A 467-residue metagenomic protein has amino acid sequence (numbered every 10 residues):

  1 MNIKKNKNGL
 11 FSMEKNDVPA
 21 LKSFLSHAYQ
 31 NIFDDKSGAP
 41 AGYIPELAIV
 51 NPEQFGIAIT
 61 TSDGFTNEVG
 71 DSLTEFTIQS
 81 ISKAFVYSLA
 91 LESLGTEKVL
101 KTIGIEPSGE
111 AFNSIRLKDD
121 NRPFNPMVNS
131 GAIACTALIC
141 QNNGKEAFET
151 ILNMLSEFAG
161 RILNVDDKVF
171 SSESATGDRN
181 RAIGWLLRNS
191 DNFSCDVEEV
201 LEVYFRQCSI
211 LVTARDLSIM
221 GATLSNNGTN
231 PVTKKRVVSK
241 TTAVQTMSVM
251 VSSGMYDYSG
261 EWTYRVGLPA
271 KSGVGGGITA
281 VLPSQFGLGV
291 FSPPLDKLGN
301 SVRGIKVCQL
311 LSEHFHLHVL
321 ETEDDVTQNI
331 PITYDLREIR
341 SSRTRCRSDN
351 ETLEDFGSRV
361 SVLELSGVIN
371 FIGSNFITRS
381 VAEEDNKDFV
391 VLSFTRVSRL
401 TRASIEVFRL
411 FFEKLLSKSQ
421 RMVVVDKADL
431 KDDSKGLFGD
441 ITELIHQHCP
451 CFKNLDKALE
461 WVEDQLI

Functional and structural regions predicted by a protein language model:
I3-G9, E14, Y29, N227-Y258 (+2 more regions): Structured C-terminal helix/loop/strand segments within mature extracytoplasmic catalytic/sensor domains
K5-S37, A90-Q207, T223: Active-site-adjacent helix/loop patches that line small-molecule binding or acyl-intermediate pockets
F33-V69, A280: A short, well-structured edge-of-sheet supersecondary motif
L47-V50, P123-N125, A175, S209 (+2 more regions): Short Gly/Pro-enriched turn/cap motifs at secondary-structure boundaries
D63-G64, T77-V99, M220, L288: Active-site SXXK
T333-R379, F394-L400: STAS-typified acidic loop motif
S366-C449: Amphipathic alpha-helical interaction surfaces in cytosolic regulatory modules
I445-W461: Short acidic-hydrophobic, aromatic-tinged amphipathic segments that line or gate anion-handling sites
